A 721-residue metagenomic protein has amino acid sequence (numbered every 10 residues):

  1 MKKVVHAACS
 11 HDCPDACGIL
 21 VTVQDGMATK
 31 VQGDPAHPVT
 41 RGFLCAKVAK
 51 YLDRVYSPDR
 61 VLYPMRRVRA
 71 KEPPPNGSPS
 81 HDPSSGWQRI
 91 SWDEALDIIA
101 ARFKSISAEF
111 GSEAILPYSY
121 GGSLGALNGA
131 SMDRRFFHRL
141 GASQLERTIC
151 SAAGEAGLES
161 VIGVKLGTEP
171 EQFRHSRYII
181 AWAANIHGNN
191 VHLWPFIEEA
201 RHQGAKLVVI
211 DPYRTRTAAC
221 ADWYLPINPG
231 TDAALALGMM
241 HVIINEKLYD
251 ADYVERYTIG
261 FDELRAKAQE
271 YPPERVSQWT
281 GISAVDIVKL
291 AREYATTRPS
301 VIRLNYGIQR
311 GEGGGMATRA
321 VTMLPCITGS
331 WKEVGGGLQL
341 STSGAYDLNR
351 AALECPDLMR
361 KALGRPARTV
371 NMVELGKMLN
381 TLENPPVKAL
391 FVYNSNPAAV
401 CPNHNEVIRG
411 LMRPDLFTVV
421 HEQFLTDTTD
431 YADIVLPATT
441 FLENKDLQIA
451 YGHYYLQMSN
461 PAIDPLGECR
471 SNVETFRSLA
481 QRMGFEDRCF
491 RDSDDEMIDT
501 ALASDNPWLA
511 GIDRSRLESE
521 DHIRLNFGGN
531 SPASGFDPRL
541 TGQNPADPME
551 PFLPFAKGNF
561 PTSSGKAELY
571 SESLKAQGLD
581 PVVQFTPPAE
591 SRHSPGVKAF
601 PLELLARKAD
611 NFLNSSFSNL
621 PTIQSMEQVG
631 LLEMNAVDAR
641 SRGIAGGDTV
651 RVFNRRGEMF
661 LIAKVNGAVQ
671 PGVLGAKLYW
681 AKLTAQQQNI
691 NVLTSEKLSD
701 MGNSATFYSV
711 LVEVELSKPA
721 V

Functional and structural regions predicted by a protein language model:
M1-L248, E270, S283, R365 (+2 more regions): N-terminal export/assembly segments and adjacent metallocofactor-ligating motifs of anaerobic energy-metabolism
A8, V407, R413-F417, H421-F424 (+2 more regions): Phosphate/diphosphate-binding loops
R67-E94, L248-A284, I463-P561, L604 (+3 more regions): N-terminal leader/propeptide and maturation segments of large enzyme subunits in energy/redox metabolism and hydrolases
A130-E198, Q203-V209, A233-L237, T322-Y431 (+2 more regions): Extended redox/cofactor-interaction regions of prokaryotic respiratory oxidoreductases
P170, L442-P465, F476, A480-F485: Glycine/threonine-rich phosphate-binding loop and adjacent beta-strand/alpha-helix elements that clamp
A221-I227, T439, Y454-L466, I623: Short beta-alpha connecting loops at secondary-structure transitions that line or flank enzyme active sites
M239, I259-L375: Active-site phosphate/pyrophosphate-binding segments
N472-H522, S615-E633, V637-V721: Long, contiguous, secondary-structure-rich segments that constitute the structural scaffold of globular domains
